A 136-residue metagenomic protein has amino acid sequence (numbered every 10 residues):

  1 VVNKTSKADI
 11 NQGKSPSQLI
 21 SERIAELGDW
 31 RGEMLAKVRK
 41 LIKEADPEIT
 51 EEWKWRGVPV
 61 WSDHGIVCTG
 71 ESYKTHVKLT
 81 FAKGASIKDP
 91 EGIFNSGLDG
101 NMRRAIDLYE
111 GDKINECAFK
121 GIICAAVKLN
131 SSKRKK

Functional and structural regions predicted by a protein language model:
V1-K136: Charge-dense, helix-prone N-terminal extensions
